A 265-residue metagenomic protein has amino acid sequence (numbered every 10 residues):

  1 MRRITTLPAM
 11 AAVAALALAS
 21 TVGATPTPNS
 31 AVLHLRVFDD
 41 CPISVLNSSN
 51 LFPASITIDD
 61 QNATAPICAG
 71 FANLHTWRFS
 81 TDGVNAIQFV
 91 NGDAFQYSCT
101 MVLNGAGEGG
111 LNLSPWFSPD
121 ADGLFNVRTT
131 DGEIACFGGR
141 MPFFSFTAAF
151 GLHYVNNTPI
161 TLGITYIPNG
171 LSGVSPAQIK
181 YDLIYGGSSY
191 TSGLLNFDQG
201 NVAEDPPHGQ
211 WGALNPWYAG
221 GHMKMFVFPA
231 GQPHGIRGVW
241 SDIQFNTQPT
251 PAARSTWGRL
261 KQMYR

Functional and structural regions predicted by a protein language model:
M1-A11: Bacterial N-terminal signal peptides that target proteins for export
A9-A19: Bacterial N-terminal signal peptides
A19-C41, P249-R265: Boundary/junction segments of secreted and surface-exposed precursor proteins
T25-G70: Extracellular glycan-recognition surfaces and repeat-rich motifs
P26, N62-F143, A149, I236: Secretory/extracellular carbohydrate-interaction modules and structurally similar beta-sandwich "look-alikes"
T27-A31, Q199-R254: Ligand-recognition surfaces built from glycine- and aromatic
G92-V102, N112, P159-I167, K180-D182 (+2 more regions): Residues within well-ordered beta-strands of beta-sheet-rich folds
C99, Y154-P206: Carbohydrate-binding surfaces in secreted/extracellular proteins
